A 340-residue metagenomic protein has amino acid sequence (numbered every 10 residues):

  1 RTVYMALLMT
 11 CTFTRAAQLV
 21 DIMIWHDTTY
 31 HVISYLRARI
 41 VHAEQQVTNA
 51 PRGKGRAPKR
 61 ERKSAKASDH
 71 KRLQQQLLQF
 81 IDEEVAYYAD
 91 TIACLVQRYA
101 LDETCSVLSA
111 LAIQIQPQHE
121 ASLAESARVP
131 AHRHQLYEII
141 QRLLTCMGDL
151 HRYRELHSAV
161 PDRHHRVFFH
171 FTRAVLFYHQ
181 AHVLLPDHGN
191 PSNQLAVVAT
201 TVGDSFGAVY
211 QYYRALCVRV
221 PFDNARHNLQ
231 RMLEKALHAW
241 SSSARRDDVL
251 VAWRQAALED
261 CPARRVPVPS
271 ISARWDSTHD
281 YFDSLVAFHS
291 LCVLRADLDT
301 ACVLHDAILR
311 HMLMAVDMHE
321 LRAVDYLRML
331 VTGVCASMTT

Functional and structural regions predicted by a protein language model:
T2-S64, H70, Q74-L77, R246-T340: Extended alpha-helical solenoid scaffold regions that build the rod-like backbones of large eukaryotic assemblies
L8, I40-V41, V47-T48, V85 (+8 more regions): A conserved position within tetratricopeptide repeats
I33-R56, R62, D69, V85 (+5 more regions): Short coil/turn linking the two alpha-helices of tandem helical-hairpin repeats
Y87-I140, H179-L185: Flexible helix-coil transition and linker loops at the boundaries of alpha-helical arrays
D162-E234: Internal alpha-helical scaffold/solenoid segments in large eukaryotic proteins
G207, N224, E234-L258: Extended charged low-complexity segments that act as oligomerization/scaffolding linkers
